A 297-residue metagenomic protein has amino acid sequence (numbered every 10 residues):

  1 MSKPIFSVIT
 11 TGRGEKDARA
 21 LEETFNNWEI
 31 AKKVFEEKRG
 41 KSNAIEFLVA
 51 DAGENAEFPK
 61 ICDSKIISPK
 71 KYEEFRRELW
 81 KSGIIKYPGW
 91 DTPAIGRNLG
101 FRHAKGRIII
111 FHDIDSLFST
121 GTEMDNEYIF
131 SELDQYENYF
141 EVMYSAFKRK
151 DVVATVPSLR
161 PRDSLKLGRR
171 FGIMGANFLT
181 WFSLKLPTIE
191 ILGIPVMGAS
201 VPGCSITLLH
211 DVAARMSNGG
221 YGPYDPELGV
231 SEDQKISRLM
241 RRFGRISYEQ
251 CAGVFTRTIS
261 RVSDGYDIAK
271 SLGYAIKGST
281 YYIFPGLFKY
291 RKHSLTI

Functional and structural regions predicted by a protein language model:
R13-K16, N27, L48-K60, S68-K71 (+1 more regions): A conserved acidic beta->alpha catalytic loop
E15-E36: Short, well-formed alpha-helical segments that are part of the catalytic scaffolds of diverse glycosyltransferases
R76-A104: Glycine-rich, basic loop-to-helix element that forms the pyrophosphate-binding segment of sugar-nucleotide handling
I109: Short aromatic/hydrophobic "clamp" motif used to bind/position activated sugar donors
Y139, R149-L159: A short, conserved acidic/glycine-rich loop-to-beta-strand motif that forms the donor nucleotide-sugar/metal
T155-R169: Short beta-strand-to-loop element that shapes/binds the nucleotide-sugar donor at the catalytic cleft/hinge
P161-D163, S183-T207: A recurrent flexible, glycine/aromatic-enriched loop bordering the glycosyltransferase active site that acts as
E227-I236: Acidic donor-binding loop at a coil-to-helix junction in glycosyltransferase catalytic cores that engages
